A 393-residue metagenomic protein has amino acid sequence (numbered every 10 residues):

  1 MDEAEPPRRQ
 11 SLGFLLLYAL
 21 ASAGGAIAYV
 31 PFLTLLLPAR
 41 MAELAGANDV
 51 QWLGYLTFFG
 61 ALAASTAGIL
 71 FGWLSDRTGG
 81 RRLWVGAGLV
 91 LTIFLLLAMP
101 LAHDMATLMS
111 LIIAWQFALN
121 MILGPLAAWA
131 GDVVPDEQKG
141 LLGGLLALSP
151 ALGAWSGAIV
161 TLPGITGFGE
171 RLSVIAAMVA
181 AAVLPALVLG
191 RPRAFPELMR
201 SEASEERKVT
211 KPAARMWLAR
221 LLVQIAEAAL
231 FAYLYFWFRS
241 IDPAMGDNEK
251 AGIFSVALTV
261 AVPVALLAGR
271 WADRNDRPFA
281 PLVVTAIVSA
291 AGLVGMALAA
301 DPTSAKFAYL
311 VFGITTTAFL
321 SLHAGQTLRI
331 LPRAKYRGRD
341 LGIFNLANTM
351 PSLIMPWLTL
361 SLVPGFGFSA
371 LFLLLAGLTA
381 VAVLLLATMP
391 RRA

Functional and structural regions predicted by a protein language model:
A4-A61, A214-A219, V223-P243: Helix-loop boundary and gating motifs at the non-cytosolic
L37, M121-V134, A318-P332: Intracellular juxtamembrane helix-capping segments at the cytosolic ends of symmetry-related transmembrane helices
N48-Q51, D136-L145, D247-N248, P332-F344: Loop-to-transmembrane helix entry/capping segments in MFS-fold secondary transporters and related SLC/MFSD carriers
A64, G140-V160, N345-M355: Glycine-rich segments within core transmembrane alpha-helices of 12-TM secondary carriers
A67-G80, V264-R277, V363: Helix-to-loop junctions at the C-terminal end of transmembrane segments in multipass secondary transporters
L83-L97, A280-G295: Structural signature of the two symmetry-related core transmembrane helices
E170-V188, L371-T388: Symmetry-related core transmembrane helices of the 12-TM Major Facilitator Superfamily/SLC fold
K335-G365: A late C-terminal transmembrane helix in Major Facilitator Superfamily
